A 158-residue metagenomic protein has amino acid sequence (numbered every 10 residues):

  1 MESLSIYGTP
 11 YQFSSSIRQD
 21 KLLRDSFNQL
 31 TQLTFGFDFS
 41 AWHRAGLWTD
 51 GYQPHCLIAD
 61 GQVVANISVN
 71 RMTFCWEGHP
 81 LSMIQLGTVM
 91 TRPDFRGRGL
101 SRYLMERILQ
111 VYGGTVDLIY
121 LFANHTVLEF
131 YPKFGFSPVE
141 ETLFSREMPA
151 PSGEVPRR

Functional and structural regions predicted by a protein language model:
M1-A65, Q85, S152-R158: Short amphipathic alpha-helix that is part of the acyltransferase structural core
I58-H79: Acetyl-CoA-dependent GNAT
M72, N124-V127: An acidic- and aromatic-residue-enriched active-site/binding cleft used to recognize and process polar
F74, S137-E154: Conserved catalytic-core motifs of GNAT/GCN5-like acyltransferases
P80-P93: Conserved acetyl-CoA binding element of GNAT-fold acetyltransferases
T91-P93, G97-Q110: Conserved acetyl-CoA-binding loop-helix of GNAT-fold acetyltransferases
M105, Q110-N124: Conserved GNAT acetyl-CoA-binding A-motif
Y131-P132, F136: Conserved active-site tyrosine of GNAT-family acetyltransferases
